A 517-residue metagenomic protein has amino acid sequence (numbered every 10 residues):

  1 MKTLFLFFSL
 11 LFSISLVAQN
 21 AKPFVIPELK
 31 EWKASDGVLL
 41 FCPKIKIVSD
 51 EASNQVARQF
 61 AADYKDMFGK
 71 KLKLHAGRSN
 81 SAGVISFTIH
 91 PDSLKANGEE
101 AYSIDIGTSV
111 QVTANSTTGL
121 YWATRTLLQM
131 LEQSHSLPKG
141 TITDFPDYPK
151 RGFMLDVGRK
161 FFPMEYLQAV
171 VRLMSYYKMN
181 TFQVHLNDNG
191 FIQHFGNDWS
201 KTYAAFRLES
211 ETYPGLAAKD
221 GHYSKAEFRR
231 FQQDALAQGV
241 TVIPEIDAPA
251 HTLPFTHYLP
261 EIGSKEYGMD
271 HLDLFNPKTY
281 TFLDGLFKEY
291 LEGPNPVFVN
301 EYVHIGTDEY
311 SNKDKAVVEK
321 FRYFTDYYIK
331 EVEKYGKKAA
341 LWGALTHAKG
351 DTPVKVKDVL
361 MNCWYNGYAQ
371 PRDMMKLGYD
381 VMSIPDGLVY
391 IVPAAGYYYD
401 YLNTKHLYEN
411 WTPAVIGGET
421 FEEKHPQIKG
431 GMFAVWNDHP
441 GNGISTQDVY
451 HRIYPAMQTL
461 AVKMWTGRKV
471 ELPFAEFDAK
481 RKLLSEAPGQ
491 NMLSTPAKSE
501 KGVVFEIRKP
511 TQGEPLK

Functional and structural regions predicted by a protein language model:
M1-K22: Bacterial Sec-dependent N-terminal signal peptides
A18-P146, A339-A348, K355, L483-L493 (+1 more regions): Acidic, contiguous N-terminal accessory segments
S93-H271, K278, D284-Y302, E331 (+1 more regions): Feature activates predominantly on carbohydrate-active enzymes
R151-L155, F182-V184, V242-I246, V303-I305 (+4 more regions): Hydrophobic faces of well-ordered beta-strands that scaffold small-molecule active sites in alpha/beta enzyme cores
G158, N187-F191, D247-H251, D308-Y310 (+4 more regions): Active-site beta-loop-alpha junctions enriched in small/polar residues
P163, F191-H194, H251-P254, K313-K315 (+3 more regions): Extracytoplasmic/secreted cell-surface and envelope-processing proteins
F255-T256, P260-L360, W364-D380: Active-site neighborhood of glycoside hydrolase catalytic domains
P353-V359, N366-K517: Flexible, acidic glycine-rich loops studded with aromatic residues
